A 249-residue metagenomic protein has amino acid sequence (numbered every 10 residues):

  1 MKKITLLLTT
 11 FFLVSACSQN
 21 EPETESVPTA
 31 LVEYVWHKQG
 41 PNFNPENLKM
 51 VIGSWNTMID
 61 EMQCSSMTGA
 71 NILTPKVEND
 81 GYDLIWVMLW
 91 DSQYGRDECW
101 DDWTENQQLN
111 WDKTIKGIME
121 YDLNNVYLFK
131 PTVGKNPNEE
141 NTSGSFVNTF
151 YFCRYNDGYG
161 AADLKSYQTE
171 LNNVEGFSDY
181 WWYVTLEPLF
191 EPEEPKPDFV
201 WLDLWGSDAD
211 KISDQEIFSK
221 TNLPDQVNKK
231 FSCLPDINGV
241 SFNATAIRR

Functional and structural regions predicted by a protein language model:
I4-V14: Sec-dependent N-terminal signal peptides
C17-R249: Short S/T/G/P-rich N-terminal loop/turn motif that feeds into the first structured element of a domain
